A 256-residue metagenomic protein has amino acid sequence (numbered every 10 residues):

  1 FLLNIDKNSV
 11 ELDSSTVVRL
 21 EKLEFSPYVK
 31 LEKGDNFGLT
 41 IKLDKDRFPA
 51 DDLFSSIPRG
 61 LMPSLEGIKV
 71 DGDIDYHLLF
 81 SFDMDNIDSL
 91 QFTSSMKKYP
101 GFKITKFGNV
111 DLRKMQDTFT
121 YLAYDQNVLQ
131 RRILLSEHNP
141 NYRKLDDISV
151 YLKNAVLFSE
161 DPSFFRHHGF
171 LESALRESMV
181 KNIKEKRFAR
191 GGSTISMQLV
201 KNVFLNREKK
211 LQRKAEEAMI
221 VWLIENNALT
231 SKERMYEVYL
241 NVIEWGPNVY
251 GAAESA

Functional and structural regions predicted by a protein language model:
F1-A256: Juxtamembrane regions of bacterial inner-membrane/periplasmic proteins, predominantly the peptidoglycan biogenesis
